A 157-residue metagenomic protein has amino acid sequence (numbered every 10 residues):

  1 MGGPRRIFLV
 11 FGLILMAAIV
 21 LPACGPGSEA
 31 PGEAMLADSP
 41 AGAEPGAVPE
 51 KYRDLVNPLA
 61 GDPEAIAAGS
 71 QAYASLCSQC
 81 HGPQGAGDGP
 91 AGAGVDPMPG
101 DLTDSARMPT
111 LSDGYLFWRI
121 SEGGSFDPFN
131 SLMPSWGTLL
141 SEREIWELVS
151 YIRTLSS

Functional and structural regions predicted by a protein language model:
G2-F11: Bacterial N-terminal signal peptides that target proteins for export
I14-A18: Alpha-helical transmembrane segments
L21-A23: C-terminal motif of bacterial Sec signal peptides marking the signal peptidase cleavage site
G25-S39: Bacterial Sec signal peptide processing site at the extreme N-terminus
G27-E29, E44, V48-K51, S70-P97 (+2 more regions): Periplasmic/extracellular electron-transfer cofactor-ligation site, primarily the c-type cytochrome heme-c attachment
L36-A72: Electrostatic cytochrome c docking/interface patches
A60, E64-A67, A93, R107 (+1 more regions): Residues at secondary-structure transition points
D96-I152: Extracytoplasmic electron-transfer domains, predominantly the class I c-type cytochrome c fold
